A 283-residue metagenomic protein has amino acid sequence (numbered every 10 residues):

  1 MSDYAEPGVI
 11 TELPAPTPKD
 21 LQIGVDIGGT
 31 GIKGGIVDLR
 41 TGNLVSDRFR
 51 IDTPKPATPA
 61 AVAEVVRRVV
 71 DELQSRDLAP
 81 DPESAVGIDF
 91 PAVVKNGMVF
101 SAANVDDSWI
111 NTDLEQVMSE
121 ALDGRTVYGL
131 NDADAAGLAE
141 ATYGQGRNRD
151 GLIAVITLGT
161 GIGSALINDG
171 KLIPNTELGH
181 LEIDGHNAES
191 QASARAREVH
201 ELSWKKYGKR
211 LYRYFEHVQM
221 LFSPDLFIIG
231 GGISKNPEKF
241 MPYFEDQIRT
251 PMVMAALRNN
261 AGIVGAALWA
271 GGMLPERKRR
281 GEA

Functional and structural regions predicted by a protein language model:
S2-A85, V94-M98, M118-T126, A139-A154 (+1 more regions): ATP-binding/phosphotransfer module of carbohydrate and carboxylate kinases, centering on a glycine-rich
F90-A92, G159-I162, I233: Glycine-rich beta-alpha junction loops
V99-N111: A charged helix-plus-loop insertion that forms the helical arch/lid used to bind and gate nucleic-acid substrates
N111-T112, Y212: Structural motif corresponding to alpha-helix initiation and N-cap regions
T126-D132: General beta-strand structural signal in soluble alpha/beta enzymes
D132, G159, A266: Active-site glycine-centered loops adjacent to acidic/histidine catalytic or metal-binding residues that shape
A133-G137: Active-site-adjacent loop/helix segments that line or gate small-molecule/cofactor pockets in enzymes
